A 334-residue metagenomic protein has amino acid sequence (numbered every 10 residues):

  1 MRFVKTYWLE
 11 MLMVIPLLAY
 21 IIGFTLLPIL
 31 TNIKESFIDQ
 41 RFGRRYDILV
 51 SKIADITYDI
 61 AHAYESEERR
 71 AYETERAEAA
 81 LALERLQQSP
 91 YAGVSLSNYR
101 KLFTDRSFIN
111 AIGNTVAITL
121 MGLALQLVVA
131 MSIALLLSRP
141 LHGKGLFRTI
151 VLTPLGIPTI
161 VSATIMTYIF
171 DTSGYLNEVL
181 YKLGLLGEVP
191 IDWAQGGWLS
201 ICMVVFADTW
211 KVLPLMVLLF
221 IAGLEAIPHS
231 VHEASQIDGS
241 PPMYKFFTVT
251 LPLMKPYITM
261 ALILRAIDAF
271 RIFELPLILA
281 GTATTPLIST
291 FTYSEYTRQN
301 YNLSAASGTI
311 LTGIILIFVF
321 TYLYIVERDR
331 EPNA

Functional and structural regions predicted by a protein language model:
R2-A92, L96-A334: A structural signal for multi-pass alpha-helical bundles of membrane permease subunits that mediate small-molecule
